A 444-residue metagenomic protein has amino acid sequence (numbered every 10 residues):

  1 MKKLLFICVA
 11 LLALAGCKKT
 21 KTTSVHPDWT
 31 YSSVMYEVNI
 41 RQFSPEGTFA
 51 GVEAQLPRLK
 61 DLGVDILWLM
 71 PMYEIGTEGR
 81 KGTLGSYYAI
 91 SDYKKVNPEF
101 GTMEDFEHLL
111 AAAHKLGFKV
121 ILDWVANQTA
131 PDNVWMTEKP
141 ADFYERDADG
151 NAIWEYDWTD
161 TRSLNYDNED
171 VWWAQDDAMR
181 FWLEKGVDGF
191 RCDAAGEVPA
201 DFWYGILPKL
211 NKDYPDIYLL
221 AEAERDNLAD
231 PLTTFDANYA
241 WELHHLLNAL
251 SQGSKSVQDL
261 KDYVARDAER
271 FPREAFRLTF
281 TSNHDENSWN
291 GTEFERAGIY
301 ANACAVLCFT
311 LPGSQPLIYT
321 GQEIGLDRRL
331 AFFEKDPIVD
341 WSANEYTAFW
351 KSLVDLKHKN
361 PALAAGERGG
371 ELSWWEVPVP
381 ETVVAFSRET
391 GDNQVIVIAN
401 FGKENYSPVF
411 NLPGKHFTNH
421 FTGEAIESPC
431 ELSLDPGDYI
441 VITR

Functional and structural regions predicted by a protein language model:
M1-L4: Positively charged n-region of N-terminal signal peptides that target proteins for export
V9-G16: Hydrophobic h-region of N-terminal signal peptides that target proteins for export in Gram-negative bacteria
G16-W68, E74, A112-A113, K261 (+3 more regions): Carbohydrate-interacting/catalytic domains
K18-A50, L56-D65, P71-K185, G205-Y214: Substrate-binding/active-site clefts of carbohydrate-active enzymes
V34-Y36, L67-L69, V120-L122, F190 (+4 more regions): Hydrophobic faces of well-ordered beta-strands that scaffold small-molecule active sites in alpha/beta enzyme cores
R41-F43, M72, V125-N127, A195-E197 (+2 more regions): Active-site beta-loop-alpha junctions enriched in small/polar residues
V64, V187-D188, F235, G313: A structural motif
A111, D177, D193-F280, G298 (+7 more regions): Active-site-proximal helices and loops of the catalytic beta/alpha 8
